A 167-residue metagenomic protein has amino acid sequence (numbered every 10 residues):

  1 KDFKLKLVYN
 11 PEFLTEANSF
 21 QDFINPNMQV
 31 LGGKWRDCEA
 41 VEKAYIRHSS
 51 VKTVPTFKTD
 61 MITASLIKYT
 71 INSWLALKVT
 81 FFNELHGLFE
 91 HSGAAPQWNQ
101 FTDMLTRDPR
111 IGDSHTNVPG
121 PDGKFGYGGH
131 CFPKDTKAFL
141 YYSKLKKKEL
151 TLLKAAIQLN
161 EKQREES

Functional and structural regions predicted by a protein language model:
K1-S167: Structural/interface elements that position substrates and couple domains in central-metabolism enzymes
